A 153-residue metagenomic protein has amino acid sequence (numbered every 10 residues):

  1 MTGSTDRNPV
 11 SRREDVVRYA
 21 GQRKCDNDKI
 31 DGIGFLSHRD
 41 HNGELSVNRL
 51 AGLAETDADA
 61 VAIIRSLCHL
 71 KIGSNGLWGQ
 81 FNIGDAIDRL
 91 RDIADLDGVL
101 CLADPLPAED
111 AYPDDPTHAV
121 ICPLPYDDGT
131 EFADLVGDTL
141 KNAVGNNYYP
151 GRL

Functional and structural regions predicted by a protein language model:
M1-E14, C25-K29, F35-S46, A51-L153: Conserved NAD+-utilizing ADP-ribose enzyme module
R18-A20: Glycine-rich, compositionally biased intrinsically disordered regions
